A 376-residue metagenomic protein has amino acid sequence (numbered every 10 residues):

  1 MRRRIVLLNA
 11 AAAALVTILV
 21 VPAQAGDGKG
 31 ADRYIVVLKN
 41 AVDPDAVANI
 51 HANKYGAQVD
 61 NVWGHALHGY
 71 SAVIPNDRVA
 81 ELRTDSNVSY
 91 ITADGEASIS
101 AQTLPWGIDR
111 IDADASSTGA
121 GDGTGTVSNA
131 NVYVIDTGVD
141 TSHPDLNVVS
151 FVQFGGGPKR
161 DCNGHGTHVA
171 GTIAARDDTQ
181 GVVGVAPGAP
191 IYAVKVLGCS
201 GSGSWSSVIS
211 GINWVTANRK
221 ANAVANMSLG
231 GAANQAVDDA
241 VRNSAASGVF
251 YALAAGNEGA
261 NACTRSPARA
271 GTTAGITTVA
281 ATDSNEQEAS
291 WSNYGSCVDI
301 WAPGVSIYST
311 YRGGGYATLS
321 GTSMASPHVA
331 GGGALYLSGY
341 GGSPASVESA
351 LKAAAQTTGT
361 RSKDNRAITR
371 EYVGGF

Functional and structural regions predicted by a protein language model:
M1-A25: Secretory targeting and sorting signals
A25-K29, N49-L67, V73, E81-N131 (+3 more regions): Protease zymogen maturation seam
G28, D60-N61, V183-A186, A193 (+6 more regions): C-terminal subdomain of the subtilisin-like protease fold in secreted/lumenal serine endopeptidases
Y34-V37, S71, Y90-T92, N131-I135 (+10 more regions): Structural recognition of the beta-strand scaffold that forms the well-ordered cores of secreted hydrolase catalytic
K39-D43, E96-S98, G138-T141, D177-T179 (+6 more regions): Acidic glycine-/aspartate-rich tracts in secreted/extracellular proteins
V88-S89, Q102-P190, S207-S210, W214-A223 (+2 more regions): Active-site core segment of subtilase-fold serine proteases
S100-A101, G156, V182-V183, S202-S206 (+2 more regions): Substrate-binding/specificity loop regions of serine endopeptidase catalytic domains, predominantly subtilases
A170-I173, T179, Y192-G198, S290 (+1 more regions): Hydrolase catalytic cores
